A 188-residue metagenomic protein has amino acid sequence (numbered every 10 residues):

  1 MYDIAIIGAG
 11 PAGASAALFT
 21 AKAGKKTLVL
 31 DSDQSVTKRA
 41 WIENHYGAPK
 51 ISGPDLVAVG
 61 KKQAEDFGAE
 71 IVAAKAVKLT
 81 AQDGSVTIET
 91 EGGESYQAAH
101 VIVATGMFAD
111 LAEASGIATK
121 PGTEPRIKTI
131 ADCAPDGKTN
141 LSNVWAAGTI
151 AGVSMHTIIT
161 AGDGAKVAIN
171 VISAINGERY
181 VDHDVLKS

Functional and structural regions predicted by a protein language model:
Y2, T90-H100, N140: Core beta-strand elements of the Rossmann-like FAD/NAD(P) dinucleotide-binding domain in flavoenzyme oxidoreductases
Y2-D55: Beta1-alpha1 glycine-rich phosphate/pyrophosphate-binding loop at the start of Rossmann-like nucleotide-binding domains
A5-I7, S95-F108: Short hydrophobic core segments
K26, E70, A118: Residue-level detector of anion-binding/catalytic polar loops
L28-L30, V72, I102, W145-G148: Hydrophobic/aromatic beta-strand patches that form the interior of the parallel beta-sheet core in alpha/beta enzyme
A40-G92: N-terminal Rossmann-like dinucleotide/flavin-binding domain of flavoprotein oxidoreductases that bind FAD/FMN
M107-G152: FAD-site-proximal beta/loop scaffold in flavoenzymes
A147-S188: A conserved FAD-binding loop/helix module that cradles the flavin
